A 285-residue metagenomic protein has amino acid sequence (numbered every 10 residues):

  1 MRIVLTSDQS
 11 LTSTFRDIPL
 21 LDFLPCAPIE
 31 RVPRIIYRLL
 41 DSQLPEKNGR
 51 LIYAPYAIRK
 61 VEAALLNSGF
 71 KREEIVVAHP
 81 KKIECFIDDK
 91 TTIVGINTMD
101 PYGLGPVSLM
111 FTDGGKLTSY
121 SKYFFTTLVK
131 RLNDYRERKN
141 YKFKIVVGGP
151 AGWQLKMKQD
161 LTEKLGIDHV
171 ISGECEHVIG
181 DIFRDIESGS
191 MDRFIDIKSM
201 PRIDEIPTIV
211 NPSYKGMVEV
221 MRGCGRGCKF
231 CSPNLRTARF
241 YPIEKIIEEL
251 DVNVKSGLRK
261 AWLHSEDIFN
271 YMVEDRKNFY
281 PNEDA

Functional and structural regions predicted by a protein language model:
M1-I3: Extreme N-terminal starter segment of soluble prokaryotic enzymes
T6-S10, V94-M110, L263-E274: Short loop/turn segments at strand-loop or loop-helix junctions that form parts of catalytic or ligand-binding pockets
D8, P80, P150-A151, P233 (+1 more regions): Short, well-ordered beta-to-alpha junction loops that form the rim of enzyme active sites and present histidine/acidic
I18-N48, P101-T127, D275-A285: A solvent-exposed, charged loop/short amphipathic helix patch at secondary-structure junctions
S42-F70: Short, charged N-terminal beta->alpha structural module
A57, E74-T208: Glycine-rich beta-alpha loop elements in corrinoid/cobalamin-binding modules across cobalamin-dependent enzymes
V61, F124-L132, I246-E249, D284-A285: A general structural detector for well-ordered alpha-helical segments in enzyme core domains, enriched
D204-A285: Radical SAM [4Fe-4S] cluster-binding motif and immediate context
